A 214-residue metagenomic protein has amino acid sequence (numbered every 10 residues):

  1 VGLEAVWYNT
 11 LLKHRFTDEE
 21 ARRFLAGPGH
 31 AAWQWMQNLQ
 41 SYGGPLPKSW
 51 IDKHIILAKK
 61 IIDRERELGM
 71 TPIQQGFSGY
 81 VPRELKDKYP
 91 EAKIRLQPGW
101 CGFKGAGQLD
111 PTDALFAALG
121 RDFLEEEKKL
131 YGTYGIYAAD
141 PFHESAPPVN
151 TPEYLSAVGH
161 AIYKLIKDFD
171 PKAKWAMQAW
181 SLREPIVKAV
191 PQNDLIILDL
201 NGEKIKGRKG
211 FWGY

Functional and structural regions predicted by a protein language model:
V1-Y214: Catalytic-core regions of glycoside hydrolase
